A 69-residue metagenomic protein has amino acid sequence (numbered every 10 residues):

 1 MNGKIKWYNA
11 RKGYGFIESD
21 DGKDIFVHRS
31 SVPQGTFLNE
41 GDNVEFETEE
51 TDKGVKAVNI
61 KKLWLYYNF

Functional and structural regions predicted by a protein language model:
M1-Y8: Structural detector for short beta-strands of small beta-barrel domains
N9, D21, K61-W64: A generic structural motif
K12-I17: Short aromatic-glycine-enriched beta-strand elements
K23-T36: Beta-strand/loop nucleic-acid-binding surfaces
P33-E45: Short nucleic-acid-contacting surface segments enriched for D/E, G, S/T with interspersed K/R
E49-F69: OB-fold/S1-family single-stranded nucleic acid-binding modules
